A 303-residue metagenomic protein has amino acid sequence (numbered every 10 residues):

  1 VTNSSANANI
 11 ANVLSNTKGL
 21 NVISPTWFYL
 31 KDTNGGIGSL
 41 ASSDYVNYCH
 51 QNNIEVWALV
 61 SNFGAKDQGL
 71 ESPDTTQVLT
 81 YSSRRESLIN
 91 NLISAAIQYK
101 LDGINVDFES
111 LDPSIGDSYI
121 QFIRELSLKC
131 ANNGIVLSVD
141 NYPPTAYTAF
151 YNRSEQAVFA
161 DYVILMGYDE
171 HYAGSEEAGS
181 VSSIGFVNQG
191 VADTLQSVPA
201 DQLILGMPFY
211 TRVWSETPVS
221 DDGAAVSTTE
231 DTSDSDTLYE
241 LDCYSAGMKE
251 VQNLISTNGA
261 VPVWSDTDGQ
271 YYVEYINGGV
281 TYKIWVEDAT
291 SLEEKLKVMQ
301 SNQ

Functional and structural regions predicted by a protein language model:
V1-N91: Glycan-recognition patch characteristic of GH18 chitinases/ENGases and related GlcNAc/peptidoglycan-binding proteins
T2, W27, A58-N62, F108-S110 (+3 more regions): A cross-domain feature marking catalytic cores of carbohydrate-active enzymes and several ubiquitous metabolic/repair
T2-T17, Y81-I97, T145-R153, E287-Q300: Short, acidic/polar
I23, V106, V163, L205 (+1 more regions): Conserved, mostly hydrophobic/aromatic
I23-Y29, A96-P113, S138, M166: Short acidic catalytic loops
D32-L40, N90, P113-L254: Substrate-binding surface in catalytic domains of secreted glycosidases
Y48-V56, A95-L101, K129-G134, F159 (+2 more regions): A structural motif corresponding to the C-terminal end of an alpha-helix and its immediate exit/capping segment
K66-T75, T211-K297: Glycan-binding loop/region signatures in secreted carbohydrate-active enzymes
